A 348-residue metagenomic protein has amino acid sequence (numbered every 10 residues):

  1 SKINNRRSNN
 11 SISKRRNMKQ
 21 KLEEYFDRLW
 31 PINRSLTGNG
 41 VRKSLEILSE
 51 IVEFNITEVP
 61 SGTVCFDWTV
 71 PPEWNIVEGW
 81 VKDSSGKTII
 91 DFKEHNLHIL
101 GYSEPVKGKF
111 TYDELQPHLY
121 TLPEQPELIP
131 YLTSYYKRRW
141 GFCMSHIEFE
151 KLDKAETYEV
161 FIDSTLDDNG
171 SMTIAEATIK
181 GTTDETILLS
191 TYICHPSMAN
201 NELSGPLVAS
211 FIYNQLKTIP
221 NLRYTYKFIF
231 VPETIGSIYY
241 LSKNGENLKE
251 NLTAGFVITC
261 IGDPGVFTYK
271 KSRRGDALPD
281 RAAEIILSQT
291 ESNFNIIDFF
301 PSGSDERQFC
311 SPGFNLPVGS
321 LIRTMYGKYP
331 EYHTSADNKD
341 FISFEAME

Functional and structural regions predicted by a protein language model:
K2-N17: Short, Lys/Arg-enriched N-terminal segments with co-localized hydrophobic residues within the first ~10-30 amino acids
K14-E348: N-terminal hydrophobic/helix-forming segments and targeting peptides
